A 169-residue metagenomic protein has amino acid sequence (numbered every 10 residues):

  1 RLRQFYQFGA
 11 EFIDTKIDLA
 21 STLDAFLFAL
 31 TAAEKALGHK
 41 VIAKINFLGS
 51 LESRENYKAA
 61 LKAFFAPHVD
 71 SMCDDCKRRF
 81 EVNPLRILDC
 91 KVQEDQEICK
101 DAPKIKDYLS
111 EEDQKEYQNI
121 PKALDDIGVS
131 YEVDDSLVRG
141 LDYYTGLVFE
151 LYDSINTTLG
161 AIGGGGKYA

Functional and structural regions predicted by a protein language model:
R1-A169: TRNA-recognition modules of translation machinery and tRNA-sensing kinases, especially anticodon-binding
